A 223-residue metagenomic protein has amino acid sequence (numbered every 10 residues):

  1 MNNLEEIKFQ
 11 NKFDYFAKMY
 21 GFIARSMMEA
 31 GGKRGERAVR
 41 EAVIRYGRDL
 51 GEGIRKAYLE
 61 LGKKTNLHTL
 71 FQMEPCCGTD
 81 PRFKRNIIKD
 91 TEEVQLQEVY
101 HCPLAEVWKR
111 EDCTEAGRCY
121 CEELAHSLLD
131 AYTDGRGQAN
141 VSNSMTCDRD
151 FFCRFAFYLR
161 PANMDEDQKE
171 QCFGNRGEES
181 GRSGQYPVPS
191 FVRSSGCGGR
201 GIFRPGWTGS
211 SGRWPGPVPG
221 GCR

Functional and structural regions predicted by a protein language model:
M1-Q95, P103-E123, S127, A131 (+2 more regions): N-terminal accessory segment detector
Y100: Residues forming anionic-ligand binding surfaces in small-molecule and nucleic-acid pockets of primarily soluble enzymes
